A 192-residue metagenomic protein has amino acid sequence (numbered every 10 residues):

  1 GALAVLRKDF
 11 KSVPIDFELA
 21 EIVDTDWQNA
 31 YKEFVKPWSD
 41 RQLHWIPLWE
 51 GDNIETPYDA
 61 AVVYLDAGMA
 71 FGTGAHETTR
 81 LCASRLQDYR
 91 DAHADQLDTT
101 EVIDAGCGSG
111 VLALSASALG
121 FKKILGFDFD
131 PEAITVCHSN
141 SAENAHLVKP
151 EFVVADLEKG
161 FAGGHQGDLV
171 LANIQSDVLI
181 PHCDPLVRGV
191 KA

Functional and structural regions predicted by a protein language model:
G1-T56: N-terminal auxiliary segments of SAM/dcSAM-dependent transferases
S12-I15, D59, H146-P150: A short helix-to-beta-strand connector/capping loop
P57-A67: A short, charged helix-loop
M69, T73-E158: Conserved SAM/SAH cofactor-binding pocket of Class I
E158-L169: A short acidic, Gly/Pro-enriched loop at the edge of an enzyme's catalytic core that lines a small-molecule cofactor
L169-P181: A short SAM/SAH-binding and catalytic strip from SAM-dependent methyltransferases
C183-K191: A short glycine-rich, Lys/Arg-flanked "PGG" loop and its adjoining helix->strand segment in the class I
